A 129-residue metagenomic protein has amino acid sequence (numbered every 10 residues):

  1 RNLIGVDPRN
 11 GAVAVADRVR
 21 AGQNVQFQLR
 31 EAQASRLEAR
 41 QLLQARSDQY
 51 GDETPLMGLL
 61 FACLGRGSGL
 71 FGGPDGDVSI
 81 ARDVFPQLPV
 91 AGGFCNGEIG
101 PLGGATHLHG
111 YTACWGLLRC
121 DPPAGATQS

Functional and structural regions predicted by a protein language model:
R1-S129: Hydrophobic alpha/beta core scaffold segments
